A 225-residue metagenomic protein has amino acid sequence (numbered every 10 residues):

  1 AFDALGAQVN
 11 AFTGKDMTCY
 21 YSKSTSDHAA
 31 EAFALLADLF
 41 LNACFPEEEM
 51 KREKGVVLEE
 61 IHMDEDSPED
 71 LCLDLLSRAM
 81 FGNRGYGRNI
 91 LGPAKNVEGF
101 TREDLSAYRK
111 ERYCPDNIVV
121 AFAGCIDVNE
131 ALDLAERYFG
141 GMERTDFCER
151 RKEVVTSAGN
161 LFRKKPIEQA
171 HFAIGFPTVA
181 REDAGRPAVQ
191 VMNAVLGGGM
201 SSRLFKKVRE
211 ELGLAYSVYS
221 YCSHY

Functional and structural regions predicted by a protein language model:
A1-A4, L76, Y113, A184-L196 (+1 more regions): Active/ligand-binding-proximal structured segments within catalytic/core domains that scaffold catalytic residues
A1-R150, F162, Q169, A173 (+2 more regions): Charge-rich, well-structured scaffold segments of protease-associated domains
F147-R203: His/Glu-based metal-binding/catalytic segments typifying zinc-dependent metallopeptidases
